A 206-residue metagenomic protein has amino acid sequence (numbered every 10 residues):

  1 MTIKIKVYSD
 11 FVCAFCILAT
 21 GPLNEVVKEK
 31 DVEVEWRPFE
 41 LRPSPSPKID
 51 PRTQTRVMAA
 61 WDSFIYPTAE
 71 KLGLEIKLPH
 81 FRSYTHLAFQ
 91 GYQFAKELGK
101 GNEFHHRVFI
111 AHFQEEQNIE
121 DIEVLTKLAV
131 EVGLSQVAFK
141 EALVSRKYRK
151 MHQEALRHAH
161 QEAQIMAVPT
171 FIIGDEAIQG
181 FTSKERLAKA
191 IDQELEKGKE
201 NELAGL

Functional and structural regions predicted by a protein language model:
T2-K6, P45-P47, V57-S63, V137-A142: A generic short-segment signal for beta-strand/edge and adjacent turn/coil regions
I3-K6, F15-K30, I110-L206: C-terminal cap of thioredoxin/glutaredoxin-like
F11: Cys/His-enriched microdomains
I17-E115, E202: Structural alpha/beta surface segment adjacent to cysteine/selenocysteine redox centers across thiol/disulfide enzymes
